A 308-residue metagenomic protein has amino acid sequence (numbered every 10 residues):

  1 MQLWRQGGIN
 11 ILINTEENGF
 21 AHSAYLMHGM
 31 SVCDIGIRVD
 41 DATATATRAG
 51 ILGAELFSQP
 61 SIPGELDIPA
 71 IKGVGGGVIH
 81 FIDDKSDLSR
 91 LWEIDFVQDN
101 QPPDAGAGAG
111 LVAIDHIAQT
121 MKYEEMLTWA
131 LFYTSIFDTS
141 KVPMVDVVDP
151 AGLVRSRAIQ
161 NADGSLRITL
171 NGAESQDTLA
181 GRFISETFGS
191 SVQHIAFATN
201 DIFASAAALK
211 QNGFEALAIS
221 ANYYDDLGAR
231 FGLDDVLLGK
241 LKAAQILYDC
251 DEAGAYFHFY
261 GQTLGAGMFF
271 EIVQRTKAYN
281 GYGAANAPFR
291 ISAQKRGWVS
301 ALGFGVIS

Functional and structural regions predicted by a protein language model:
L3-S58, A70-K141, P150-S308: Glyoxalase I/VOC metalloenzyme domain signal
P63: Active-site-adjacent helix-turn-beta-strand microarchitecture at beta-sheet edges that either contains or buttresses
